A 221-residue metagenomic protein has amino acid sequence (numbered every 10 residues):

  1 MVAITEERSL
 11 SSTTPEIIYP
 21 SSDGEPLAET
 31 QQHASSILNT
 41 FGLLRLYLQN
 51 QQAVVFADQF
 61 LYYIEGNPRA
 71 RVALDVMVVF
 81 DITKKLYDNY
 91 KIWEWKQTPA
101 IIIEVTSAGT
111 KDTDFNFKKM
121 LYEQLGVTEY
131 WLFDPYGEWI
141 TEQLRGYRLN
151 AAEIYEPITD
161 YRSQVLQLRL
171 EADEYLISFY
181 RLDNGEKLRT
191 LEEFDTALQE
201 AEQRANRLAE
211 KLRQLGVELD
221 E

Functional and structural regions predicted by a protein language model:
M1-L121, L125-E129, F133-E221: Gly/Pro/Ser/Thr-rich low-complexity, intrinsically disordered segments predominantly at protein N-termini
